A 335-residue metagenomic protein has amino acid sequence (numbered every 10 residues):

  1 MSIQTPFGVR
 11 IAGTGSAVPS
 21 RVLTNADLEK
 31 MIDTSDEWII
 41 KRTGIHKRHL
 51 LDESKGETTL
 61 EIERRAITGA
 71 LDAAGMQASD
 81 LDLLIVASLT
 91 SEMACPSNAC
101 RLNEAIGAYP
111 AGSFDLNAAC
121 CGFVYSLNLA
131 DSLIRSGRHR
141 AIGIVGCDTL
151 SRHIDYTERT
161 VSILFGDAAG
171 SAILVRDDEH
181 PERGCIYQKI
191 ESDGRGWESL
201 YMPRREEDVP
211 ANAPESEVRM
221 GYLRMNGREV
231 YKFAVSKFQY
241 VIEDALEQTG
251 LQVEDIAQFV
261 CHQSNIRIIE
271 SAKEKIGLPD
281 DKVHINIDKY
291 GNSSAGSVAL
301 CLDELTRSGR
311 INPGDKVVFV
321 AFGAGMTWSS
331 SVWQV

Functional and structural regions predicted by a protein language model:
M1-S54, E158-K232, Y240, F322 (+1 more regions): Condensing-enzyme catalytic core mediating Claisen C-C bond formation in acyl metabolism
I11-G13, I39, A70, L81-L84 (+8 more regions): Buried hydrophobic positions in well-ordered alpha/beta secondary-structure cores of metabolic enzymes
A12-G15, A87, N117, I142-D148 (+3 more regions): Short beta-strand segments
I32-K41, M93-G107, I144-L150, E207-E215 (+1 more regions): Acidic-glycine-rich active-site phosphate/pyrophosphate-binding loop
L60-I67, L71, T90-S91, E104-G112 (+5 more regions): Claisen-condensing/thiolase-fold acyl-transfer catalytic domains that form or cleave C-C bonds in fatty acid
A73-Y109: Anion-binding (especially nucleotide phosphate/pyrophosphate-binding) glycine-rich loop and adjoining beta-alpha core
S79-A87, V253-H262: Short glycine-rich phosphate-binding loop at a beta-alpha junction
R135-A169: Flexible, glycine-rich active-site loops centered on histidine and acidic residues that chelate a metal or position
